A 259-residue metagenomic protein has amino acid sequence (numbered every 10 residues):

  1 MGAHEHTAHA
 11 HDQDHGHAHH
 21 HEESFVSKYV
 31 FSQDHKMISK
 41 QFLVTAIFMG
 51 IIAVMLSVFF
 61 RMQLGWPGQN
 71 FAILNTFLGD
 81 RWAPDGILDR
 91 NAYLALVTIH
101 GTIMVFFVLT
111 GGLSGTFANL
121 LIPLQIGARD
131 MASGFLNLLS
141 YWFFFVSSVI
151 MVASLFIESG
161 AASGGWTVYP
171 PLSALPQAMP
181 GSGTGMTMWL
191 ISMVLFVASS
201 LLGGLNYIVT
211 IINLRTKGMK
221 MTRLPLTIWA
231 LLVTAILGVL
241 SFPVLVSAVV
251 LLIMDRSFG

Functional and structural regions predicted by a protein language model:
G2-G259: Membrane-embedded and interfacial regions of multi-pass energy-transducing membrane proteins
